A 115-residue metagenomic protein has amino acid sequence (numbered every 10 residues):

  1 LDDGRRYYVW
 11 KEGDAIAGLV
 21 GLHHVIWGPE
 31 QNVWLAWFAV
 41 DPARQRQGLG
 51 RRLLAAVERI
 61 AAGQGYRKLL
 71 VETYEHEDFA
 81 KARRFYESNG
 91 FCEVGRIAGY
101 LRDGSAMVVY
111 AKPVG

Functional and structural regions predicted by a protein language model:
L1-A36, D41-A43, L54-A56, I60 (+3 more regions): Acetyl-CoA-dependent GNAT
R5, S105-V109: Short hydrophobic/aromatic beta-strand or adjacent loop that forms the aromatic wall/cage of a ligand/substrate-binding
Q31, R67, A106: Residue-level signal for beta-strand positions within conserved beta-sheet cores that form or flank
R46: Glycine-rich ATP-lid loops
R51, E75-G95, R102-S105: Conserved active-site alpha-helix within GNAT-family acetyltransferase domains
A61-Y74: Conserved GNAT acetyl-CoA-binding A-motif
